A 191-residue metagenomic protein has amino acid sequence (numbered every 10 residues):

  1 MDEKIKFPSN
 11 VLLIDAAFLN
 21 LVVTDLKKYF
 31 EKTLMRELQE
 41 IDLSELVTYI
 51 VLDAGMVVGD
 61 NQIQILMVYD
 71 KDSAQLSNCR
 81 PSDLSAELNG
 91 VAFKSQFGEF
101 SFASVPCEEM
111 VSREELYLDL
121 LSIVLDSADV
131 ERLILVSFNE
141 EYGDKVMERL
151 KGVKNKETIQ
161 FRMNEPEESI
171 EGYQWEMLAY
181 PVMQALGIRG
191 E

Functional and structural regions predicted by a protein language model:
D2, K28-E37: Ser/Thr/Pro-rich, charge-biased intrinsically disordered regulatory regions of eukaryotic nuclear proteins
F7, V11, A16-L21, L34-I134 (+1 more regions): A charged nuclease-like catalytic/ligand-binding cleft shared by nucleic-acid processing domains
I123-A128, E148-I159: Short, surface-exposed basic-aromatic patches at helix termini and helix-loop junctions that form
I134-V136, T158-R162: Short, hydrophobic beta-strand segments that form beta-sheet elements in well-ordered domains
L135-D144: Acidic, metal-binding active-site segment of PIN/NYN-like and related structure-specific nucleases
G143-V146, S169-E171: Extracytoplasmic/secreted cell-surface and envelope-processing proteins
N164-P166: N-terminal targeting/trafficking signals and adjacent low-complexity tails
